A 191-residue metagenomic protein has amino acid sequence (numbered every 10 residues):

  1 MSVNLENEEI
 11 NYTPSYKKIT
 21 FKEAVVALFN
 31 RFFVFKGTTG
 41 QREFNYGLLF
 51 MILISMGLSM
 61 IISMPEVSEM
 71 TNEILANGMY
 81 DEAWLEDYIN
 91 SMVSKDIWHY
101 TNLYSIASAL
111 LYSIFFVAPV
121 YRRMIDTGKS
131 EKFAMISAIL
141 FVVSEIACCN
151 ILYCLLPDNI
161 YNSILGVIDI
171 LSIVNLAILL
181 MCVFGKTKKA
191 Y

Functional and structural regions predicted by a protein language model:
S2, E82, E86, P157 (+1 more regions): Intrinsically disordered, low-complexity regions
S2-I54, V117-F133, I178-Y191: Membrane-interface extramembranous regions at the lipid-water interface
V3-E6, I10, A76, Y80 (+2 more regions): Intrinsic-disorder/low-complexity regions
S15, I19-E23, G78-E86, I170 (+1 more regions): Low-complexity, intrinsically disordered regions enriched in charged/polar residues
F29, W84, W98, N102: Surface-exposed acidic loop/strand-edge motifs in secreted or periplasmic proteins that form small linear binding
R42-E69, S91-V120, E131-G185: Hydrophobic alpha-helical transmembrane segments in multi-pass membrane proteins
M70-K95: Perimembrane loop-to-helix junctions flanking transmembrane segments
